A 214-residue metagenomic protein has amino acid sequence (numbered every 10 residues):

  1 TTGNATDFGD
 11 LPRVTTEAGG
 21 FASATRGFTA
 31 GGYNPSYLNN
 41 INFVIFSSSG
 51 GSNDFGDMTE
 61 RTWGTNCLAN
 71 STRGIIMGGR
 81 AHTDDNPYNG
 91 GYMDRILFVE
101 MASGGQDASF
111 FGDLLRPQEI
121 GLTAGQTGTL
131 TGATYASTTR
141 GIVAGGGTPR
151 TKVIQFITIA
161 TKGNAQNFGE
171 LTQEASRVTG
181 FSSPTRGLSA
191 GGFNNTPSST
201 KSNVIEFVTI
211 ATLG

Functional and structural regions predicted by a protein language model:
T1-G214: Polar, enzyme-active/binding microenvironments
